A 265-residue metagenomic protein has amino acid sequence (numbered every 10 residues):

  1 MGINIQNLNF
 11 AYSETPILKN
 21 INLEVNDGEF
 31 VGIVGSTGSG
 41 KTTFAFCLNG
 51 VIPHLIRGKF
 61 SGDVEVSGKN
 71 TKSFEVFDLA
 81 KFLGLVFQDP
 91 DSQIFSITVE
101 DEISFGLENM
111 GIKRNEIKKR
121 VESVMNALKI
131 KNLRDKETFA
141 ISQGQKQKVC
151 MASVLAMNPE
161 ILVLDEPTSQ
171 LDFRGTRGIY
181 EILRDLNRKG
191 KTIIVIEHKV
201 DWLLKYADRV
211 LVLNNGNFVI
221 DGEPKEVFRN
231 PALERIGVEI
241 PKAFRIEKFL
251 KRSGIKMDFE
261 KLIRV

Functional and structural regions predicted by a protein language model:
N115-L133: Conserved ABC ATPase "signature" region
E137-I141, Q145: Conserved ABC ATPase signature
N158: Conserved catalytic motifs of ABC-family nucleotide-binding domains
L162-D165: Catalytic Walker B motif of ABC-type/P-loop ATPase nucleotide-binding domains
E197-H198: H-loop/switch region of ABC-family ATPase nucleotide-binding domains
N217-I240: Conserved beta-strand-loop-alpha-helix hinge in the C-terminal portion of ABC ATPase nucleotide-binding domains
L233-V265: ABC ATPase nucleotide-binding domains
